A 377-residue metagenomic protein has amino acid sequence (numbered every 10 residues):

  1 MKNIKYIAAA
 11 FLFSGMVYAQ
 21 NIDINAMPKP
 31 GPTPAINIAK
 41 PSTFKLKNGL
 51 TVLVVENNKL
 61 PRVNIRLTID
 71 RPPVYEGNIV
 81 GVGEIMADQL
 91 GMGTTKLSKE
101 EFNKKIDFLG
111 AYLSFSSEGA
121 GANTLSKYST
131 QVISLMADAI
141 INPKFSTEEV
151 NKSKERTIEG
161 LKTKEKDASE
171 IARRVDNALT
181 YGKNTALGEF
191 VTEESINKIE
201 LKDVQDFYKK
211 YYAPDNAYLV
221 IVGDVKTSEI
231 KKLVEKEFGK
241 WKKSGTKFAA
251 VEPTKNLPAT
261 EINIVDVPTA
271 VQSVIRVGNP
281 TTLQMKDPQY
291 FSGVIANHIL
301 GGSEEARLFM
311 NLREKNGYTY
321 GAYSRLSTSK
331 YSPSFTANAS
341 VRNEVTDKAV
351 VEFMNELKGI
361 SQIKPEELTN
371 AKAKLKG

Functional and structural regions predicted by a protein language model:
M1-N21: Bacterial Sec-dependent N-terminal signal peptides
Q20-N25, K164-P214, V234, G321-Y323 (+1 more regions): Scaffold signal of the M16-like zinc-metallopeptidase fold and its non-catalytic homologs
N21-G31, Y218-L283: An aromatic/glycine/proline-enriched structural segment found at the starts of mature extracellular/organellar domains
G49, L67, I79, E84-M86 (+15 more regions): Buried hydrophobic packing residues in well-ordered domains
R66-S126, K166, E189-F190, G302-Y318 (+1 more regions): M16/MPP (pitrilysin/insulinase) zinc-metallopeptidase core fold and M16-derived inactive scaffolds
G93-K96, T124-K154, Q284, Y323 (+1 more regions): M16/insulysin-pitrilysin zinc metalloprotease superfamily fold
N103-D107, K144-K162, R173, K226 (+4 more regions): Acidic/histidine-enriched alpha-helical segments
R276-G278, L300-V341: A structural supersecondary motif
